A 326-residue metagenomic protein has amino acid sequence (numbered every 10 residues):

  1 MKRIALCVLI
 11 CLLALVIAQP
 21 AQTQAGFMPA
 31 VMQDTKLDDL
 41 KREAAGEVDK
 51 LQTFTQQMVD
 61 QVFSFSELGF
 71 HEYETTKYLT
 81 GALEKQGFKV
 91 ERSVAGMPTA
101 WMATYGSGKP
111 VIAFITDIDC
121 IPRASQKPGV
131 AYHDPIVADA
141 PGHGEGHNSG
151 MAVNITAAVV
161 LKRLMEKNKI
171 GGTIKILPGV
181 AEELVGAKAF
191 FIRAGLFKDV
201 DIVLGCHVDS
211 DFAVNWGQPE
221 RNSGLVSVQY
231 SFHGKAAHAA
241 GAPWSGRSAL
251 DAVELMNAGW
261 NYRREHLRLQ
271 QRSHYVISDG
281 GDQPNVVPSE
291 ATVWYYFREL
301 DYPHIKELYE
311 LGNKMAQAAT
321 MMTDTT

Functional and structural regions predicted by a protein language model:
M1-I4: Positively charged n-region of N-terminal signal peptides that target proteins for export
C7-V16: Bacterial N-terminal signal peptides
Q19-F27: Signal peptide processing junction and immediate N-terminal pro/mature segment of secreted/exported proteins
G26-H143, A152-G172: Acidic/His- and Gly-rich active-site-bordering loop/insert found across diverse amide/peptide-bond hydrolases
Q61, E91, V111-I115, K175-P178 (+3 more regions): Structural recognition of the beta-strand scaffold that forms the well-ordered cores of secreted hydrolase catalytic
I118-I121, R263-R264, N313-T323: A common structural junction motif
H133-G142, N148-S149, M165-P288, R298: Histidine/acidic-residue-rich, glycine-tolerant segments that coordinate divalent metal ions
V286-G312: A conserved active-site cap/scaffold subdomain adjacent to cofactor or substrate pockets
